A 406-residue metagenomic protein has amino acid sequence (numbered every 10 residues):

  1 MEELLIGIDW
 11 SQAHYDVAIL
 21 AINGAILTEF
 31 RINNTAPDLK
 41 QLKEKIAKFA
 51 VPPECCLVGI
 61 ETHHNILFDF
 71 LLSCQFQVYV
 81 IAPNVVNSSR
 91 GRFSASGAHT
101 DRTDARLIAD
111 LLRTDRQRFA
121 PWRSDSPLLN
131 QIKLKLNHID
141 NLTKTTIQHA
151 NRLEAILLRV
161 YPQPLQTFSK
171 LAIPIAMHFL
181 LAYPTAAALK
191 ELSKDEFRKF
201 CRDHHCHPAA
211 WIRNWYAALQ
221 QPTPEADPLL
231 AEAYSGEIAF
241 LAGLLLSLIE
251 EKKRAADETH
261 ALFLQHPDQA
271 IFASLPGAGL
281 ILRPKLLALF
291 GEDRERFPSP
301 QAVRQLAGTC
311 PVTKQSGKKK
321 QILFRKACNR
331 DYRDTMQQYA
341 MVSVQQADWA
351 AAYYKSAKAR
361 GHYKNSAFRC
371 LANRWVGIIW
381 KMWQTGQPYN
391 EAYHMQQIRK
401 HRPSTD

Functional and structural regions predicted by a protein language model:
M1-D406: A detector of single, family-specific signature residues that are central to catalytic or substrate-handling motifs
